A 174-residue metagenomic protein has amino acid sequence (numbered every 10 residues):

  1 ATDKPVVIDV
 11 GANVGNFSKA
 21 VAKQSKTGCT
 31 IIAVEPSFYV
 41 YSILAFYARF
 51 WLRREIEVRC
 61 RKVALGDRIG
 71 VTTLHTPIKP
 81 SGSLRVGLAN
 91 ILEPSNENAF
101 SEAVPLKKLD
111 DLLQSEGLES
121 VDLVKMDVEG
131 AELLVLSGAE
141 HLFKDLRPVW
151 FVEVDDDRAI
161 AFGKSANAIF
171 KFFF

Functional and structural regions predicted by a protein language model:
A1-F174: Phosphate/nucleotide-binding beta-alpha loop and adjacent structural elements of enzyme active sites
